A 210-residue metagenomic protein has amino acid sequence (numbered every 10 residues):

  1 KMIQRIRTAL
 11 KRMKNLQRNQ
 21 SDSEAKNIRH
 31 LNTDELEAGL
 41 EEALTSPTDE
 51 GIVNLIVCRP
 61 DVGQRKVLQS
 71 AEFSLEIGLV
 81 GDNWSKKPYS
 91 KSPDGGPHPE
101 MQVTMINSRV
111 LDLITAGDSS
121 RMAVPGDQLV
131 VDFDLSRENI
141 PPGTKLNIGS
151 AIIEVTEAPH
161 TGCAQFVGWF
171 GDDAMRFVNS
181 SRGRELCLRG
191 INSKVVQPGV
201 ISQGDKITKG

Functional and structural regions predicted by a protein language model:
M2-G210: Metal-cofactor-dependent catalytic cores
